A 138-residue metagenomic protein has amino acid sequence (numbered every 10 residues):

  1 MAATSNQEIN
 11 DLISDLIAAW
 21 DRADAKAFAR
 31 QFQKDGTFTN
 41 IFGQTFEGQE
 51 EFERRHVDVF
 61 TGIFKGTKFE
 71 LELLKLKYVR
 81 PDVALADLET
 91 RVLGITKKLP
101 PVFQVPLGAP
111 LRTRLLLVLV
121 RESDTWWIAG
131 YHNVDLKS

Functional and structural regions predicted by a protein language model:
A2-A27, T37-S138: A beta-strand edge to alpha-helix "cap/lid" segment located at domain peripheries
Q33: Helix-to-beta-strand junctions that scaffold the AdoMet/dcAdoMet cofactor pocket in Class I SAM-dependent enzymes
